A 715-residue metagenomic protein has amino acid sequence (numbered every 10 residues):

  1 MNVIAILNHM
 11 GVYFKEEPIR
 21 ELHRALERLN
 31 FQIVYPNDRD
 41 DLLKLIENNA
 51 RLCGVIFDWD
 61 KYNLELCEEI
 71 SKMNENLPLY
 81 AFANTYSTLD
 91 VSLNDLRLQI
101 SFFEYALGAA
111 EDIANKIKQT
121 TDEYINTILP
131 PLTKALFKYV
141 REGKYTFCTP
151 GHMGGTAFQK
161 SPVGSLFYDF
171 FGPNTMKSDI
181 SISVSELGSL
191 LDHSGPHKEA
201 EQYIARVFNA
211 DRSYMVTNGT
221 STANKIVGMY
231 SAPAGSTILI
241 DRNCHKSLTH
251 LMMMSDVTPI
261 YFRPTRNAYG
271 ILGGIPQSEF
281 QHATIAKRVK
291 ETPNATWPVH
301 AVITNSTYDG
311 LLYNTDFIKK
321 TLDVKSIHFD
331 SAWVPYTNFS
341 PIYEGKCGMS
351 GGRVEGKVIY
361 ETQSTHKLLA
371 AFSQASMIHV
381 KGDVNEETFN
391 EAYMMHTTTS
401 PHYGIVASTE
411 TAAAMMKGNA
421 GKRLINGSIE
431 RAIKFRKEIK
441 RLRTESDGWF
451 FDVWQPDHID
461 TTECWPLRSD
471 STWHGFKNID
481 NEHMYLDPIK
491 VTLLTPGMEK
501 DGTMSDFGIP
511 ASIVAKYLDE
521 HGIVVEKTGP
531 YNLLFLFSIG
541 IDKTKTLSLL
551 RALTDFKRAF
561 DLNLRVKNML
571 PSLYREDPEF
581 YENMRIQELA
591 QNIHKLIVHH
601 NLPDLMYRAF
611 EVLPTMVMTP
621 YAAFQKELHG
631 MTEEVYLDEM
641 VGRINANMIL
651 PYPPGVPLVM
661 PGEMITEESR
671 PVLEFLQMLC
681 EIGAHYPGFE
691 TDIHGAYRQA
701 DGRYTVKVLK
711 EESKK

Functional and structural regions predicted by a protein language model:
M1-I4: Extreme N-terminal starter segment of soluble prokaryotic enzymes
L7-M10, E199-E201: Beta-sandwich/jelly-roll carbohydrate-recognition scaffolds of carbohydrate-active enzymes
H9, Y13-N30, N37-F57, L64-P78 (+4 more regions): Non-catalytic terminal extensions of PLP-dependent enzymes
L26, P36-L45, D58, E65-E68 (+2 more regions): Conserved PLP-enzyme active-site core in the AAT-like
I33-V34, S213, P259, V525: Generic structural signal for residues in well-ordered beta-strands
N174-T222: Conserved N-terminal alpha-helix of the aminotransferase class I/II PLP-enzyme fold
V216, D241, F262, I303-T304 (+6 more regions): Generic beta-strand/beta-sheet core signal
G219-T222, A268-Y269, N532-L534, M569-L570: Short amphipathic alpha-helical segments embedded in low-complexity Lys/Glu-rich regions
